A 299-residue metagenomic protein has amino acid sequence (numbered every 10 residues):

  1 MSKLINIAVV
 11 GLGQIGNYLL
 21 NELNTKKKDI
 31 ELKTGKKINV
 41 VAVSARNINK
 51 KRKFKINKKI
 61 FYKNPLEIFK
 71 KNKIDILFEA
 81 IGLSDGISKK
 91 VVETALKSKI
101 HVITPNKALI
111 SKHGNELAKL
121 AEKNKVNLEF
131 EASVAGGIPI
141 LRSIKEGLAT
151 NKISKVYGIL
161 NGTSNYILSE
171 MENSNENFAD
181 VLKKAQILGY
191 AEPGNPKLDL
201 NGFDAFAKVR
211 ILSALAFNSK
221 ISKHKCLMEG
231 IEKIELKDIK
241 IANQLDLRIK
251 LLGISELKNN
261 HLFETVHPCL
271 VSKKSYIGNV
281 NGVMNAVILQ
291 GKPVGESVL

Functional and structural regions predicted by a protein language model:
M1-K97: N-terminal glycine-/serine-/threonine-rich beta1-alpha1-beta2 phosphate-ribose binding loop of Rossmann-like
V10, Q14, Y18, K63 (+11 more regions): Conserved active-site and cofactor/substrate-binding residues in soluble primary-metabolism enzymes
L20-N24, D75, E93, A118 (+6 more regions): Predominant activation on well-ordered alpha-helical scaffold segments within soluble catalytic domains
L83-S98, K107-G136, L141-K145: Rossmann-fold NAD(P)-binding glycine/threonine-rich loop
H101-I103: A short hydrophobic/small-residue beta-strand
E122-D204: Rossmann-like NAD(P)H-binding beta-loop-alpha module
D180-N279, M284-A286: Substrate-binding/catalytic subdomain of NAD(P)-dependent oxidoreductase enzymes
I288-L299: An anion-binding loop in the catalytic cleft
